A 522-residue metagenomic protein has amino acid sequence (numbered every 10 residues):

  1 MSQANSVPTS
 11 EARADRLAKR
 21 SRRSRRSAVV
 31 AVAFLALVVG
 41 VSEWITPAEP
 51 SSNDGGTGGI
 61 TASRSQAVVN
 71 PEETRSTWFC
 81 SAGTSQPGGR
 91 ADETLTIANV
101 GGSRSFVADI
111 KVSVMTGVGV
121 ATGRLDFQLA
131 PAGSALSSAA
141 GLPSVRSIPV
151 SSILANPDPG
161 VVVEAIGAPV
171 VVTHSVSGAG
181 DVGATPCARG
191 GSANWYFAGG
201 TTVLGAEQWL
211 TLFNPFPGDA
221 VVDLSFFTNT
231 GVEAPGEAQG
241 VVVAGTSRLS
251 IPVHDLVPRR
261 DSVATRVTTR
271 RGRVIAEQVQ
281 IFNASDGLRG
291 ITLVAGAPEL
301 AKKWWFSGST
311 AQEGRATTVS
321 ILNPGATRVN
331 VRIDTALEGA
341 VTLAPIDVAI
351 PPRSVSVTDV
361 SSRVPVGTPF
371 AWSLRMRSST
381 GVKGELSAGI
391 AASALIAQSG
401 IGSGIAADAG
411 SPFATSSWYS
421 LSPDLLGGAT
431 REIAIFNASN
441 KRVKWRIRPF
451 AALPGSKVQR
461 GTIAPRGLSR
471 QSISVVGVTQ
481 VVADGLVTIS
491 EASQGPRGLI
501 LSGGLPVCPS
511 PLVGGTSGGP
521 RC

Functional and structural regions predicted by a protein language model:
M1-S24: Terminal targeting segments of Actinobacterial cell-envelope proteins
R26-T46, A108, V163, T265-V267 (+4 more regions): Hydrophobic alpha-helical membrane segments, chiefly transmembrane helices and signal peptide h-regions, characterized
V29-A33, S42-T96, P169-P215, R273-P324 (+2 more regions): Conserved functional hotspot residues at active sites or interaction interfaces
G58-A62, S113-N156, G160, G231-R260 (+2 more regions): Intrinsically disordered, low-complexity Pro/Gly/Ser/Thr-rich segments with frequent PxxP/GP/PP motifs and embedded
T94, A98-V120, L212-A234, T268-T269 (+3 more regions): Short acidic, flexible loop segments centered on an aromatic residue
G133-G183, P215, L249-S250, L256-D286 (+2 more regions): Hydrophobic, ordered structural segments
W195-A284, A301-W305: Solenoidal tandem-repeat scaffolds enriched in leucines and small polar residues
S250-T269, I281-A284, G290-P298, S307-N323 (+3 more regions): Extended non-catalytic domains of envelope/secretory-pathway proteins
